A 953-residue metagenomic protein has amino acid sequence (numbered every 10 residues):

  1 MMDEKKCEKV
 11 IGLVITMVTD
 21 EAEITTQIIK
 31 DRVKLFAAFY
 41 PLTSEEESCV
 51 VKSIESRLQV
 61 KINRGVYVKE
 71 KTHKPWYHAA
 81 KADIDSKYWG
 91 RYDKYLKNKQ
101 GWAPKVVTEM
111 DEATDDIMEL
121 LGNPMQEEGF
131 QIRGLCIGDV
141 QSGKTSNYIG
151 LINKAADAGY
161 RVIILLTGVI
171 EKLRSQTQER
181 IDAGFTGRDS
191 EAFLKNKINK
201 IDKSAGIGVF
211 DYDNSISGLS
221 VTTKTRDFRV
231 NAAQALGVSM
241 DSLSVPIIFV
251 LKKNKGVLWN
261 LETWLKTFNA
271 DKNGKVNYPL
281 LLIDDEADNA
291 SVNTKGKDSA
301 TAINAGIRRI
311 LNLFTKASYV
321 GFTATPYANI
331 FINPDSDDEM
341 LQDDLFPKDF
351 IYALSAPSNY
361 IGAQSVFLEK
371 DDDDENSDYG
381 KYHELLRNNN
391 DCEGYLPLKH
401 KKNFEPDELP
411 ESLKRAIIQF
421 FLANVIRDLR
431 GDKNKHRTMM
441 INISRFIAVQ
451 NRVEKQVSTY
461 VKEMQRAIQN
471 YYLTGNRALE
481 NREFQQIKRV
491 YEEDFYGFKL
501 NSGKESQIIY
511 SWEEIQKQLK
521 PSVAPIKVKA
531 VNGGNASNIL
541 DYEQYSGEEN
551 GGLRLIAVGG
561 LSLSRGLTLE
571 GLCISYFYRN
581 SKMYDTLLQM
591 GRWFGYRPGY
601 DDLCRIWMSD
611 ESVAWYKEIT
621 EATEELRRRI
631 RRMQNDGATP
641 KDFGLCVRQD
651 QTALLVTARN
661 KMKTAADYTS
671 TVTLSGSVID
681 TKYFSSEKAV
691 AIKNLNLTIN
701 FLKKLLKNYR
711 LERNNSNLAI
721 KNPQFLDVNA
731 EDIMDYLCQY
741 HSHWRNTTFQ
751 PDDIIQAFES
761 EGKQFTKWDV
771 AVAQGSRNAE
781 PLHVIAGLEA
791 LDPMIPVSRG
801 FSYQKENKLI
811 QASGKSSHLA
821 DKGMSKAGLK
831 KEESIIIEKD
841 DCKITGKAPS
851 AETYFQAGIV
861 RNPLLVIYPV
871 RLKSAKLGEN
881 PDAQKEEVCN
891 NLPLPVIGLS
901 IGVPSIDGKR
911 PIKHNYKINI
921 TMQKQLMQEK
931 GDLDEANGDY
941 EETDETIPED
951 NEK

Functional and structural regions predicted by a protein language model:
G12-M125, Q178-F185, D189-V245, V250-N277 (+4 more regions): Low-complexity, highly charged intrinsically disordered N-terminal segments that act as targeting/localization
F130-Y148: Walker A/P-loop
A192-A205, Y278-D284, N293-R427, T438 (+1 more regions): Conserved P-loop NTPase catalytic core
L194-R226, N273-A287, D298, D432-L555 (+4 more regions): Conserved C-terminal RecA-like helicase domain
K252-K253, W264-F268, E393, P397-R430 (+3 more regions): C-terminal catalytic or substrate-handling cores of phosphate/nucleotide- and metal-cofactor-dependent proteins acting
L567-R579: A short beta-strand element within the Helicase C-terminal
N580-D601, E625, N729-K953: C-terminal accessory/interaction regions of large nucleic acid-associated machines
Y596-K617: Conserved segment of the helicase C-terminal RecA-like domain
